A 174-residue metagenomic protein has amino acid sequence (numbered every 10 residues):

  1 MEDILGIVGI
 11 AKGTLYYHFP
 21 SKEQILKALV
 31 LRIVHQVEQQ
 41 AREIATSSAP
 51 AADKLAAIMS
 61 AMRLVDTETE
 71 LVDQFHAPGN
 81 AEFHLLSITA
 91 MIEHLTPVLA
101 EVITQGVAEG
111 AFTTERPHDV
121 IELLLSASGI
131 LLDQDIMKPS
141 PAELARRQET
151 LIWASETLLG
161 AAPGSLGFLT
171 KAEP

Functional and structural regions predicted by a protein language model:
M1-Q24, A28-R32: Helix-turn-helix
K22, L29, I33, V37 (+5 more regions): Hydrophobic/aromatic residues within well-ordered alpha-helical segments
A28, R32, Q39-V72, I121-L124: Hydrophobic alpha-helical connector segments
R42, T46-A49, L71-Q74, A108-A111 (+2 more regions): Short, flexible helix-adjacent loops and helix caps
A52-D53, S87-M91, T104-L123, P141-R146 (+1 more regions): All-alpha amphipathic helical-bundle segments outside canonical DNA-binding/catalytic cores that form hydrophobic
M62, T114-Q134, A145-L158, K171-E173: Hydrophobic alpha-helical segments that form the core of small-molecule binding pockets and/or dimer interfaces
T67-T104, A108-A111, D119, I136: Short secondary-structure transition hinges
P97, E101-E109, K138-P174: C-terminal peripheral helix-coil segments that are non-catalytic and often amphipathic
